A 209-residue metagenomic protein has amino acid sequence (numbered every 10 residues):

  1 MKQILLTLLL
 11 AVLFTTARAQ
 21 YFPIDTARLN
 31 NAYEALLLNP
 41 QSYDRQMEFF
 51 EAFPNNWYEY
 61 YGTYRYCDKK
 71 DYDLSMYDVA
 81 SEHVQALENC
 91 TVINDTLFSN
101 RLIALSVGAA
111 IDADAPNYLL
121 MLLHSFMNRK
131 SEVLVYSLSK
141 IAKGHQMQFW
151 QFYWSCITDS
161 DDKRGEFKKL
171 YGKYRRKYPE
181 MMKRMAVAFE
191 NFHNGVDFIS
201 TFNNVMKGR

Functional and structural regions predicted by a protein language model:
M1-T26: Bacterial Sec-dependent N-terminal signal peptides
Q20-R209: Non-catalytic all-alpha helical scaffold/repeat segments
